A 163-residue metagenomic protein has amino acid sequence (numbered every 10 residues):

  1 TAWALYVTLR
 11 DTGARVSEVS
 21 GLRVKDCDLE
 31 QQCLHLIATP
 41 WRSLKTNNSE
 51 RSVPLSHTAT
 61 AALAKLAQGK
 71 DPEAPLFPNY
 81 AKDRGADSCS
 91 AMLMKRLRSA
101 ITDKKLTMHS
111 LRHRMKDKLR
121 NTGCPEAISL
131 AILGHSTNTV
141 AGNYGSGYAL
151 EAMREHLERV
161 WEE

Functional and structural regions predicted by a protein language model:
T1-V16, S20-L22, E30, S49 (+1 more regions): Basic, Lys/Arg- and aromatic-enriched nucleic-acid-binding interface segment
A2-W3, A86, D103-T122: Short basic/aromatic active-site micro-motif
T12, S17, E30-T60, G69 (+2 more regions): Basic, Lys/Arg-rich DNA-contacting stretches centered on the C-terminal catalytic core of tyrosine recombinase systems
D26-C33, D103-K105, C124-Y144: Short, polar N-cap/turn motifs at the start of nucleic acid-interacting alpha helices
P40-R42, L133-E163: Catalytic-site neighborhood detector that most strongly recognizes the C-terminal catalytic loop/helix of tyrosine
P40-S52, N79-R84, T102-T107: Short, contiguous acidic/charged loop-to-helix segments that flank catalytic cores in large enzymes
L55, K116-L119, S129: Hydrophobic, well-ordered secondary-structure elements that form the walls of internal hydrophobic environments
S56-K104, M115: Active-site/catalytic core of tyrosine-dependent DNA strand-transfer enzymes
